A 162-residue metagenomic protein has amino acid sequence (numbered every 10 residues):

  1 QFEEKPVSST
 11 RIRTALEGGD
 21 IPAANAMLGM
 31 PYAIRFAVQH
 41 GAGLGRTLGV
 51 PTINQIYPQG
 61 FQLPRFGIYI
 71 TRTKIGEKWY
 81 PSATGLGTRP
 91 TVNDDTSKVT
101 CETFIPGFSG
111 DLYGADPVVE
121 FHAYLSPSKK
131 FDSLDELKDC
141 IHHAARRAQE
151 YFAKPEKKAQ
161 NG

Functional and structural regions predicted by a protein language model:
Q1-M27: Contiguous mid-protein beta-loop-alpha structural module that forms a pocket-lining wall or clamp of enzyme active
E3, G41-G162: Phosphate/ribose-recognition catalytic cores of enzymes acting on nucleotide-derived substrates
I21-N25, I34-F36, W79: Short, structured loop/turn "capping" segments at alpha-beta junctions
M27-M30, H143: Residues within well-ordered alpha-helical secondary structure of globular protein domains
M30-R35, R147: A short structural micro-motif
